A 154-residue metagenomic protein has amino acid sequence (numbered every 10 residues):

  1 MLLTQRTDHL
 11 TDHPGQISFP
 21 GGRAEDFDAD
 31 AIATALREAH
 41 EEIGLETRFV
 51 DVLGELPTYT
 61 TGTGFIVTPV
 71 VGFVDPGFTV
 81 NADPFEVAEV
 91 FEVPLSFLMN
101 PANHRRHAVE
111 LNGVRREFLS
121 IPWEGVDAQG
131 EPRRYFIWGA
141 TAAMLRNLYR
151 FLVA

Functional and structural regions predicted by a protein language model:
M1-F19: N-terminal strand-loop-strand
H9, R23-D127, E131-I137, R146-A154: Unchanged
T141: NAD(P)-dependent dehydrogenases' Rossmann-like dinucleotide-binding region
